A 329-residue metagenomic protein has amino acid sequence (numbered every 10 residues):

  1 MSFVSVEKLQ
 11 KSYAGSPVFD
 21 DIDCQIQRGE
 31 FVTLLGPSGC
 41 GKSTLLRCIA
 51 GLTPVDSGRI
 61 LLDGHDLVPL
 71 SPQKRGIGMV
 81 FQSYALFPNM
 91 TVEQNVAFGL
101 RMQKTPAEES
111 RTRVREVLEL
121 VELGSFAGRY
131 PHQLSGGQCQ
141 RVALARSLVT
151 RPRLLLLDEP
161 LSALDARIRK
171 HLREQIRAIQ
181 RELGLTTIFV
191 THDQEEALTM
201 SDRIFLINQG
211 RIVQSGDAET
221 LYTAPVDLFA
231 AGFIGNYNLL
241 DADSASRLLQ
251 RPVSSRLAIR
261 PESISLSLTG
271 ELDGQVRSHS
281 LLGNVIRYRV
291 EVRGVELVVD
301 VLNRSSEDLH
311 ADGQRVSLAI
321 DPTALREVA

Functional and structural regions predicted by a protein language model:
V4, F19-D21: Conserved structural motif at the start of ABC-family nucleotide-binding domains
F31, P72-V226: ABC ATPase nucleotide-binding domains
L35-P37: The feature captures the beta-strand-to-loop junction immediately N-terminal to the Walker
S43-L46, V142: ABC ATPase nucleotide-binding domain helices that frame the ATP-binding cleft
A50: Helix-to-loop junction immediately C-terminal to a conserved catalytic motif
G58-D66: Conserved ABC transporter NBD signature motif
Y237, R247-A329: Non-catalytic connector elements of ABC transporters
